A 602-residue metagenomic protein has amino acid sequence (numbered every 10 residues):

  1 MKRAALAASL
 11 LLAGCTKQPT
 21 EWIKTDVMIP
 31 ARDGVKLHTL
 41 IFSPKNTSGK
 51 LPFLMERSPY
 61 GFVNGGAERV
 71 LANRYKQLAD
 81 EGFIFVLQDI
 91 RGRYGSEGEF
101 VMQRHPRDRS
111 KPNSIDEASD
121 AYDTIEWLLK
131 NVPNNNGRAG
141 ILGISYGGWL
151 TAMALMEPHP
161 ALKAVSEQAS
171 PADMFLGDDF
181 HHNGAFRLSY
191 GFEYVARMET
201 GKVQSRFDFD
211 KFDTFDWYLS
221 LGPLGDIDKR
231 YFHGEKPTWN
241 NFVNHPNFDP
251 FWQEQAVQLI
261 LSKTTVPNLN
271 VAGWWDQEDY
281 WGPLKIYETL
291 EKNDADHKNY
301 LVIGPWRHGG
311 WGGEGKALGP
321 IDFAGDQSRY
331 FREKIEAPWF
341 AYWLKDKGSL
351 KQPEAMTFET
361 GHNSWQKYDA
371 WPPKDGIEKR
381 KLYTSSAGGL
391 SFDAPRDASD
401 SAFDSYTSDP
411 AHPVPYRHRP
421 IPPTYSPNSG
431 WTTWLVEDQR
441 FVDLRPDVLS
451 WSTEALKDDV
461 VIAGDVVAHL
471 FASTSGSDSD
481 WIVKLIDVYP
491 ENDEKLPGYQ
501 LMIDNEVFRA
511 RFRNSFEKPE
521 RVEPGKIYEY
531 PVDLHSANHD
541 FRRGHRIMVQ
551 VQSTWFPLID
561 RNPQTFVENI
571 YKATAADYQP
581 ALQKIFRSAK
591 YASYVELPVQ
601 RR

Functional and structural regions predicted by a protein language model:
Q18-N46, S452, L456-D458: N-terminal cap/lid segment of alpha/beta-hydrolase-fold proteins
K50-K130, G313-F323, S477, P490-N492 (+2 more regions): Cap/lid segment of the alpha/beta-hydrolase catalytic domain
A72, D80, M102-S114, A118 (+1 more regions): Accessory cap/linker subdomain of secreted extracellular hydrolases
P133-S145: Alpha/beta-hydrolase fold nucleophile elbow
I144-M153: Glycine-rich nucleophile elbow surrounding the catalytic serine of serine-hydrolase chemistry
Y218-L224, A317-R602: C-terminal, loop-rich substrate-recognition/catalytic regions characterized by aromatic stacking residues
N270-A272: Short beta-strand/loop motif that positions the catalytic acidic residue of the alpha/beta-hydrolase fold
W281-N299: Active-site-adjacent alpha-helix of alpha/beta-hydrolase-fold enzymes
